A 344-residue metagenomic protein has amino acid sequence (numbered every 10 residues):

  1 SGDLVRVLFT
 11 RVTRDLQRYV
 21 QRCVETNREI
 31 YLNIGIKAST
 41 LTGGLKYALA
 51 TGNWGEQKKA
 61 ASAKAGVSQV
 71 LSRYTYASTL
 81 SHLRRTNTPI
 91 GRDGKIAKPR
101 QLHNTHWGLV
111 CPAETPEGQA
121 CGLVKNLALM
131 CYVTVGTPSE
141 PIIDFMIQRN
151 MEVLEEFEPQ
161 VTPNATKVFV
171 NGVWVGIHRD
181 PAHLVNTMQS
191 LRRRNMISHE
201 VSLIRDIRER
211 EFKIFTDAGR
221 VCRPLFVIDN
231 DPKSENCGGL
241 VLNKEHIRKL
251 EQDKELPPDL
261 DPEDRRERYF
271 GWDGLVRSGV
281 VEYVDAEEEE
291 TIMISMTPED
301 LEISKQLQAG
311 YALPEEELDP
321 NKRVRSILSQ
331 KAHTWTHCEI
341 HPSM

Functional and structural regions predicted by a protein language model:
S1-L102, C111-K125, Q148, E155-P159 (+1 more regions): Extended, domain-scale alpha-helical bundle/helix-rich regions
H106-W107: Short, small/polar residue-rich loop motifs at catalytic or cofactor-binding pockets
L123-F157: Extended active-site and interfacial segments that coordinate phosphate-rich ligands in large catalytic machineries
